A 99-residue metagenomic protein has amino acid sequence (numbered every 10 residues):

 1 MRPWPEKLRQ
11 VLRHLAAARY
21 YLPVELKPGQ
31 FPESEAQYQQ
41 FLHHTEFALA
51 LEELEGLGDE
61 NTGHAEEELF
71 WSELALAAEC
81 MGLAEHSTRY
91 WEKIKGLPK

Functional and structural regions predicted by a protein language model:
M1-K99: C-terminal-biased regions
